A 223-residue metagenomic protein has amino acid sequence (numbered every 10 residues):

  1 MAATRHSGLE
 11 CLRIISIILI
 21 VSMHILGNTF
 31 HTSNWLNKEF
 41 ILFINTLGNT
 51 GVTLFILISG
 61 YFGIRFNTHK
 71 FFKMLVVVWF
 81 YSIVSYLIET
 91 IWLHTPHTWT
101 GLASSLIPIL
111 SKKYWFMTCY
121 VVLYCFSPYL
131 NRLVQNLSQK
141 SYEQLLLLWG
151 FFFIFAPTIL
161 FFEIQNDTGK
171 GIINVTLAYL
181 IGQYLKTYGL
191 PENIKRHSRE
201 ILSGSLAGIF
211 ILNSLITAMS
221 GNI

Functional and structural regions predicted by a protein language model:
M1-F151, R196-E200, G204: Membrane-cytosol interface segments of multi-pass membrane proteins, especially ER/Golgi lipid-handling enzymes
I58, D167-K170, I194: Cytoplasmic juxtamembrane interface segments
K73, I109-Y114, Q135-E143, V175-Q183 (+2 more regions): Alpha-helical membrane-embedding segments and immediately adjacent membrane-interface amphipathic helices
L87-W92, P157-F161, Q183-P191, L212-T217: Juxtamembrane membrane-interface segments at transmembrane alpha-helix termini
L106-S111, T158-G169, M219-N222: Membrane-interface helix caps and helix-loop-helix hairpins in membrane proteins
L123-R132, Y179-P191: Alpha-helical transmembrane segments in multipass membrane proteins, preferentially the mid-helix core
L148-G189: Loop-centered beta-sheet repeat module
F161, I172-I173, E192-I223: Alpha-helical transmembrane segments and terminal signal-anchor/GPI-anchor hydrophobic tails, characterized by long
